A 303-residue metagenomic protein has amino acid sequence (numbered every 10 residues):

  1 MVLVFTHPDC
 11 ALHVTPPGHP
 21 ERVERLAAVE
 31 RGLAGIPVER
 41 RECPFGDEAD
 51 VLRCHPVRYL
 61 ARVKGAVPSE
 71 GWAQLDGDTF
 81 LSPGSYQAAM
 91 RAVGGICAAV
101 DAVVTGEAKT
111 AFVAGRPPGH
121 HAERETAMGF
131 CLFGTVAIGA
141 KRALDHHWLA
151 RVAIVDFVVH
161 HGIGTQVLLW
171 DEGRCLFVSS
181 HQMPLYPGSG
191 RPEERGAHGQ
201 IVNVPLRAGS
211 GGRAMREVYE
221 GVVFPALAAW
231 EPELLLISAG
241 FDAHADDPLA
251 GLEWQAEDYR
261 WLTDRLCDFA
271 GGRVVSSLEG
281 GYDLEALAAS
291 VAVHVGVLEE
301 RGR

Functional and structural regions predicted by a protein language model:
M1-V155, V159-R303: HDAC/HDAC-like amidohydrolase catalytic core signature
